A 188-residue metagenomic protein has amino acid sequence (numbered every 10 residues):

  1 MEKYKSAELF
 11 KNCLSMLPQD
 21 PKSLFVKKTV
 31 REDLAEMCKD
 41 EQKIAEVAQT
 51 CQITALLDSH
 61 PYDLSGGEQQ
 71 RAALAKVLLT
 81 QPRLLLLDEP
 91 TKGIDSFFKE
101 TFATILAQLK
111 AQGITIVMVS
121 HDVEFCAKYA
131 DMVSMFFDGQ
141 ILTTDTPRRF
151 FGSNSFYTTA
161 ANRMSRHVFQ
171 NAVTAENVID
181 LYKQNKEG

Functional and structural regions predicted by a protein language model:
E41-L56: Conserved ABC ATPase "signature" region
H60-L64, E68: Conserved ABC ATPase signature
L85-D88: Catalytic Walker B motif of ABC-type/P-loop ATPase nucleotide-binding domains
S120-H121: H-loop/switch region of ABC-family ATPase nucleotide-binding domains
C126-K128: A short, surface-exposed alpha-helical micro-motif characterized by mixed small hydrophobic and charged/polar residues
Q140-M164: Conserved beta-strand-loop-alpha-helix hinge in the C-terminal portion of ABC ATPase nucleotide-binding domains
Y157-G188: ABC ATPase nucleotide-binding domains
